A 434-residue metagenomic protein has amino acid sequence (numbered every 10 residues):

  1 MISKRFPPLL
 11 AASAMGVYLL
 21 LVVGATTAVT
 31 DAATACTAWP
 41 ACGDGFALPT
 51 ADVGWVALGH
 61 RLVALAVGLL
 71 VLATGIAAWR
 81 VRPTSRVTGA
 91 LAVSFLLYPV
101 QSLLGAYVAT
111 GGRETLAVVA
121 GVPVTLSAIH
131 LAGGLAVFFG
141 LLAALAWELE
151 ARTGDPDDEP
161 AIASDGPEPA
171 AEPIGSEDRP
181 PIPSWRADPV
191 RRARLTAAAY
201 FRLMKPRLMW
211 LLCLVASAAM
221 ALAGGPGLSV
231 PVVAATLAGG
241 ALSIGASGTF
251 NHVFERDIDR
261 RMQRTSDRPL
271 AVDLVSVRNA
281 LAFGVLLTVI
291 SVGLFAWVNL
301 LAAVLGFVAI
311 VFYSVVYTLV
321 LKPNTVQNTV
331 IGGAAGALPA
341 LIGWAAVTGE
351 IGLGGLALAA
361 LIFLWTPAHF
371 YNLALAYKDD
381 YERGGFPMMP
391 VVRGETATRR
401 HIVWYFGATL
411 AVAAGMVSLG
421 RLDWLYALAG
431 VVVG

Functional and structural regions predicted by a protein language model:
M1-V29, P49, G75-L97, E114 (+8 more regions): Haloarchaeal acidic low-complexity proteome signature biased toward cell-envelope/secretome components but also
A32, V253-L286, I290, L364-V412: Solvent-exposed interhelical
A33-G54: Extracytosolic (periplasmic/ER-lumenal) interhelical loops and adjacent juxtamembrane/interface segments of multi-pass
V53-L72, T125-A136, P206, T329-G333 (+1 more regions): Membrane-interface loop-to-helix entry segments
A66-L103, Y107, L281-P323, Y405-G434: Transmembrane helix-loop-helix
G89-L96, L214-A216, L222-N251, L300-V315 (+1 more regions): Membrane-embedded alpha-helical segments that form the functional core of polytopic membrane enzymes, especially those
P99, L214-S217, I331-T348, T396-T398: Small-residue-rich segments of transmembrane alpha-helices in multi-pass membrane proteins, especially helix faces
M220-L237, I290-V304, P339-A360, A413-Y426: Helix-coil boundary and interhelical linker segments in multi-pass alpha-helical membrane proteins
